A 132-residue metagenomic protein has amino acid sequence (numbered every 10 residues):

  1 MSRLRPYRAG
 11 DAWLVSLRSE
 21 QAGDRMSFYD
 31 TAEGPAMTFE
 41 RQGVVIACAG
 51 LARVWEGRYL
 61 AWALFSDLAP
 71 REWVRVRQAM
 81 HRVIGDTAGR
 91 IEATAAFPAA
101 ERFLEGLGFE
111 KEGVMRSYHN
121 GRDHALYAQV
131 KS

Functional and structural regions predicted by a protein language model:
M1-S27: Short amphipathic alpha-helix that is part of the acyltransferase structural core
M26-Y29, W62-A63, R75-R82: Acidic/histidine-enriched, beta-strand-rich ligand/metal-binding domains
A32-E33, A49-G57, E112-R116: A conserved beta-strand-loop-helix scaffold within acyl/acetyltransferase catalytic domains
T38, G43-R53, Y59-L60: Conserved beta-strand in the GNAT
W55-L68, A125: Conserved acetyl-CoA binding element of GNAT-fold acetyltransferases
A61, Y118-S132: C-terminal "cap" of GNAT-fold acetyltransferases
P70-D86, R102, G106: Conserved acetyl-CoA-binding loop-helix of GNAT-fold acetyltransferases
T87, I91-E105, E110, Y118-H119: Conserved beta-strand-loop-alpha-helix junction that forms the acyl-donor binding cleft
